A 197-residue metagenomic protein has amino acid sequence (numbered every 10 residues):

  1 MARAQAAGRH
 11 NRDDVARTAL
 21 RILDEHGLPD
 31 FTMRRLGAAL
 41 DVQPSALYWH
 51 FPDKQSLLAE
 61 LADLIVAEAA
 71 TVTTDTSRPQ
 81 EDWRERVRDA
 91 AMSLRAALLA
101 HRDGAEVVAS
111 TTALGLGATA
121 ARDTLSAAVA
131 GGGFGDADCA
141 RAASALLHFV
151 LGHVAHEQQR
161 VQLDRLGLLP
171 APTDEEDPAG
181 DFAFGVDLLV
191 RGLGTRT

Functional and structural regions predicted by a protein language model:
M1-R35, A39-D41, P52-A59: Basic, helix-initiating cap at the start of DNA-binding domains
A2, Q159-T197: C-terminal peripheral helix-coil segments that are non-catalytic and often amphipathic
D14-R21, E25-H26, S56-D75, E85-S93 (+1 more regions): Alpha-helical structural segments
A16, Q80, R84, R88 (+1 more regions): Short, amphipathic alpha-helical "lid/cap" segments that border enzyme active or binding sites
Q43-A46: Key DNA-contact positions within bacterial/archaeal DNA-binding proteins
F51, L61-A62, A143, V150: DNA major-groove recognition helix of helix-turn-helix
T71-G117, A143-L146: Hydrophobic alpha-helical connector segments
T119-L168, L193-T197: Hydrophobic alpha-helical bundle segments that form small-molecule/ligand-binding pockets
